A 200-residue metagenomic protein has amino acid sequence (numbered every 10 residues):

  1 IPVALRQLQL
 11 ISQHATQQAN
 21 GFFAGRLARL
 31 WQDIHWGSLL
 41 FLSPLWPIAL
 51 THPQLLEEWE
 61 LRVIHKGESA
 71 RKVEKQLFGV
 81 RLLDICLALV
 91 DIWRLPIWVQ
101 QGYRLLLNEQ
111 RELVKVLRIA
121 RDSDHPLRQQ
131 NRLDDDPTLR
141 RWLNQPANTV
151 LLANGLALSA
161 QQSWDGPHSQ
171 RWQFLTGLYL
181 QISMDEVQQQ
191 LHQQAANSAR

Functional and structural regions predicted by a protein language model:
I1-Q9, G67-V73: Active-site flanking loop/helix segments enriched in acidic
L5-G37: Alpha-helical phosphate/pyrophosphate-handling elements in metalloenzyme active cores
R29, L42-R200: Metal-dependent nucleotide-binding catalytic modules
